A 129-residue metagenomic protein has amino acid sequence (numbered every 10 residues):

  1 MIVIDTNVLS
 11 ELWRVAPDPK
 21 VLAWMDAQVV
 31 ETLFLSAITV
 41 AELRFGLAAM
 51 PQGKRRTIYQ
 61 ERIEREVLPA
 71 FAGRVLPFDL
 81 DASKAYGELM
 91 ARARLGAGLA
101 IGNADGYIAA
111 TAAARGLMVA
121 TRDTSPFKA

Functional and structural regions predicted by a protein language model:
M1-T39, L47-E66: Short, well-structured N-terminal submotif of metal-dependent ribonuclease cores
D5, S36, I101-G102, D123: Histidine- and aromatic-rich ligand-binding microenvironments
V21-M25, A109, T124: Short amphipathic alpha-helical segments and helix-helix/interface helices
F45-P51, P69-M118, R122: Active-site neighborhoods of divalent-metal-dependent phosphate/nucleic-acid chemistry enzymes
P126-A129: A beta-strand edge to alpha-helix "cap/lid" segment located at domain peripheries
